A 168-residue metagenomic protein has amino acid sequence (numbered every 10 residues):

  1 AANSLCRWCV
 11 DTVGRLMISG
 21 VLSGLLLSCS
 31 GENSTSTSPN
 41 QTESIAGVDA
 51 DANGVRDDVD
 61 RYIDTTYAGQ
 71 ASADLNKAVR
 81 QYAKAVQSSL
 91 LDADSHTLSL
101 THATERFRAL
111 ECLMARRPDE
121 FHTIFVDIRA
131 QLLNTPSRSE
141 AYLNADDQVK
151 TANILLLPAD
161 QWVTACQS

Functional and structural regions predicted by a protein language model:
A2-W8, G14, C29-A52, D58-S168: Calcium-binding acidic motifs and repeat modules
S19-S23: Sec-dependent N-terminal signal peptides
